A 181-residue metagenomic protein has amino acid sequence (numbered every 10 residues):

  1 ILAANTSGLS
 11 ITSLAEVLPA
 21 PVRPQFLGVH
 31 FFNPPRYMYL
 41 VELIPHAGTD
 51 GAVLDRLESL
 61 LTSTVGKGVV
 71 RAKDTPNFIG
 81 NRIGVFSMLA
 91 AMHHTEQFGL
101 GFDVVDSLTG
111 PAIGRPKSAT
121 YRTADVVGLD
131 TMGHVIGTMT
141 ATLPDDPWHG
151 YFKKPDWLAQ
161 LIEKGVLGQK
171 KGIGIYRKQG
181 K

Functional and structural regions predicted by a protein language model:
I1-K181: N-terminal glycine-rich phosphate-binding loop for ADP-containing cofactors
